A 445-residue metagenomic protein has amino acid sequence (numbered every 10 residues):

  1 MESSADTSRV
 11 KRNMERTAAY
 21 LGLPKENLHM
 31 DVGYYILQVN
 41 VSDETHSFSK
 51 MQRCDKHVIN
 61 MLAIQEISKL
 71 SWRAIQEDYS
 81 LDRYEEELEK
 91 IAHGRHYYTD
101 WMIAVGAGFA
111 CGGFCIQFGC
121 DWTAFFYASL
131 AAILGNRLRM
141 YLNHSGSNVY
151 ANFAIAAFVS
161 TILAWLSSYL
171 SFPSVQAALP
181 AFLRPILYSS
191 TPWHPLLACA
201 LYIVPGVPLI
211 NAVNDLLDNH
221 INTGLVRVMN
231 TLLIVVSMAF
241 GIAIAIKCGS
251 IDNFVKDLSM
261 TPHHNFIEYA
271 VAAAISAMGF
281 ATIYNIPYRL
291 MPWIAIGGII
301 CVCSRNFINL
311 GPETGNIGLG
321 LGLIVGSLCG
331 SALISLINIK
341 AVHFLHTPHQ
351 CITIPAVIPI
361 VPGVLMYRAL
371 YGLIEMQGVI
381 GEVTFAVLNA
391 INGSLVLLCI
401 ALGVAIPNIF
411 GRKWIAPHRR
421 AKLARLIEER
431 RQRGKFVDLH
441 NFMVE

Functional and structural regions predicted by a protein language model:
M1-A92: Soluble N-terminal domains of membrane-associated systems
E2, A177-L187, W193-A200, N211-V236 (+3 more regions): C-terminal transmembrane helix-loop-helix hairpin of multi-pass membrane proteins
P24, S47-L62, W72-Q76, H93-I103 (+5 more regions): Alpha-helical transmembrane segments and immediately membrane-proximal extracytoplasmic
R73-E87, W101-G113, S129-R137, I242-N253 (+2 more regions): Hydrophobic, membrane-facing alpha-helical anchors
Y97-V175, S189-N211, I283, Y288: Core alpha-helical transmembrane segments of integral membrane proteins
G108, A128-N148, F153-T161, I275 (+1 more regions): Conserved mixed alpha/beta catalytic, RNA-binding, or beta-rich assembly cores of soluble enzyme, regulatory
C111, G135, R139, S160 (+12 more regions): Alpha-helical transmembrane segments of polytopic integral membrane proteins, especially the permease/helical cores
Y202-I210, N230-N316: Generic multipass alpha-helical transmembrane bundles of integral membrane proteins
